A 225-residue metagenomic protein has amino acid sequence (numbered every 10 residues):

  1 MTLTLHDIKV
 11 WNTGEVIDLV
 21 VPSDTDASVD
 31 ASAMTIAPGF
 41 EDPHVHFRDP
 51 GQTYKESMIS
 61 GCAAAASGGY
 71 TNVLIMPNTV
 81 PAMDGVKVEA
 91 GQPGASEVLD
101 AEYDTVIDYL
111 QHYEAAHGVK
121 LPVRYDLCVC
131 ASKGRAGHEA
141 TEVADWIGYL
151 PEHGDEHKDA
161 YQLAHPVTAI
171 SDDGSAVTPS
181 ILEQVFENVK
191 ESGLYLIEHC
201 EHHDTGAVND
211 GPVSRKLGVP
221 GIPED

Functional and structural regions predicted by a protein language model:
M1-D30: N-terminal metal-binding scaffold of metallo-dependent hydrolase/deaminase domains
M34-A116: Metal-associated gating/positioning segment near the N- to mid-region
G39-V45, V73-I75, Y125-V129, T168-D172 (+1 more regions): Hydrophobic faces of well-ordered beta-strands that scaffold small-molecule active sites in alpha/beta enzyme cores
H46-R48, N78-T79, C128-G134, D172-S175 (+1 more regions): Active-site beta-loop-alpha junctions enriched in small/polar residues
G68, L121, E191-S192: Helix C-cap/helix->beta junction micro-motif
Y109-A131: A glycine-rich helix N-cap at a beta->alpha junction
Y125, A169-Q184, N188-D225: Active-site core of metal-dependent hydrolases
D126-E191: Active-site gating/metal-coordination segments in enzymes
